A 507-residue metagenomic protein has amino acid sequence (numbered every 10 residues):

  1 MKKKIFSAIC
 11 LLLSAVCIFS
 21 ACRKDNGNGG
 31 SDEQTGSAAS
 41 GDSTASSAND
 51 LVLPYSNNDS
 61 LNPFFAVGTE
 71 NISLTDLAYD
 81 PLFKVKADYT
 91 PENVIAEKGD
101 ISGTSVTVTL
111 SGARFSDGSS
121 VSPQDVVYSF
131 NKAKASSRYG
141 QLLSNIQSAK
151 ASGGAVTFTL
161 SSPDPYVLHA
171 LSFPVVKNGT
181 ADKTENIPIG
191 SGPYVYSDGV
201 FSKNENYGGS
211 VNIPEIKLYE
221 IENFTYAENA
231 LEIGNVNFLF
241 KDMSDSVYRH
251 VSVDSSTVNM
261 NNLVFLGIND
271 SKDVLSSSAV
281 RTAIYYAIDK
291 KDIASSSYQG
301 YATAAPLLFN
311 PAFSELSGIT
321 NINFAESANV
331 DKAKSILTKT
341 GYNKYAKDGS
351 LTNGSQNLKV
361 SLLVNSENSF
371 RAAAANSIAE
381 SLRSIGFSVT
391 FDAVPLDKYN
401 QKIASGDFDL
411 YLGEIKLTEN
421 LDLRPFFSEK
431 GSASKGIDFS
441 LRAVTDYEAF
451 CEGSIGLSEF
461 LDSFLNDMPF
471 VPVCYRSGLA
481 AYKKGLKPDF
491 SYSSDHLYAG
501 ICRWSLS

Functional and structural regions predicted by a protein language model:
P54-I101, T109, N131: N-terminal lobe/hinge region of extracytoplasmic solute-binding protein
E97-S137, V274: Aromatic- and charge-enriched surface segment that lines or borders ligand/interaction sites
T159, P163-Y226, V330-D331, S335: Gly/Pro-rich hinge or "lid" segments in bacterial periplasmic/extracellular proteins
E205-Y248, S388: Ligand-site clamp/hinge motif
S277-S377: Append "and occasionally in soluble cytosolic enzymes with long acidic Gly/Pro-rich linkers
K344-L417: Ligand/substrate-recognition segments at binding pockets and active sites
T390-Y399, R424-L486, S507: Extracytoplasmic/peripheral linker and loop segments enriched in polar/acidic and small residues with frequent Thr/Pro
Y482-S507: Long beta-strand-rich cores associated with HINT superfamily self-processing modules
